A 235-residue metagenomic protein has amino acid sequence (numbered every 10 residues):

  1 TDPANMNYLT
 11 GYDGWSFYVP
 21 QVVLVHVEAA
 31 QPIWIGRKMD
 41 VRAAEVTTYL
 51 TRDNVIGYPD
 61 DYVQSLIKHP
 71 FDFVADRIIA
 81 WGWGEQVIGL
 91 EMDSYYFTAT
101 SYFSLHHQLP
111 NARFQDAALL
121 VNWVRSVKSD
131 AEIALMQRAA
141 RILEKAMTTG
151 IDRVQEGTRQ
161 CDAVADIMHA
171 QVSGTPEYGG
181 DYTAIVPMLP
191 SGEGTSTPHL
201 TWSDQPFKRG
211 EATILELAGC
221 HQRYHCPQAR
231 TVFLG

Functional and structural regions predicted by a protein language model:
T1-K145: A composition/biophysics-driven feature that prefers long, compositionally simple stretches
M6-S16, A117-W123, V127, T158-G235: Short catalytic-site patches enriched in acidic/histidine residues that coordinate or position cofactors/metals
V25, G150, Y224-H225: Short amphipathic alpha-helical leader/targeting segments
G89-S94, G150-Q160: Conserved short loop/turn motifs at secondary-structure junctions
Q108, T149, R153, S173: Active-site catalytic microenvironments for nucleophilic, acid-base chemistry
A140-G150, Q160, M168: Active-site pocket-lining segments that scaffold enzyme catalytic pockets across diverse folds
